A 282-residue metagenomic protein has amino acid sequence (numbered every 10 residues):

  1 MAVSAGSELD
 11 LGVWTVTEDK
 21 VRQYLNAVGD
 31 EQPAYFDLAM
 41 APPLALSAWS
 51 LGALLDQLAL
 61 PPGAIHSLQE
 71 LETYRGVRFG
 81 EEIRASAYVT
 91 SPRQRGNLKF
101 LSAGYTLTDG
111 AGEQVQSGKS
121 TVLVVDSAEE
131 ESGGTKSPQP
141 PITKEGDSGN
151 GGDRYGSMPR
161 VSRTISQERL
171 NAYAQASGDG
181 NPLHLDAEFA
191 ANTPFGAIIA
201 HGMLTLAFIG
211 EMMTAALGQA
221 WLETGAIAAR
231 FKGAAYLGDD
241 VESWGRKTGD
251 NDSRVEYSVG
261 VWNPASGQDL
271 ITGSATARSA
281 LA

Functional and structural regions predicted by a protein language model:
M1-L68, E72, E129-E223: Hot-dog-fold acyl-thioester-processing enzymes
M1-V3, T73-V161, F231, A235-A282: HotDog/MaoC-like acyl-thioester-processing domains
L11, L68, S117, T224-A226 (+2 more regions): Hydrophobic residues on conserved beta-strands that form the core of alpha/beta folds
A197, L204-T248, V259: Catalytic-pocket segment enriched in acidic/His residues
